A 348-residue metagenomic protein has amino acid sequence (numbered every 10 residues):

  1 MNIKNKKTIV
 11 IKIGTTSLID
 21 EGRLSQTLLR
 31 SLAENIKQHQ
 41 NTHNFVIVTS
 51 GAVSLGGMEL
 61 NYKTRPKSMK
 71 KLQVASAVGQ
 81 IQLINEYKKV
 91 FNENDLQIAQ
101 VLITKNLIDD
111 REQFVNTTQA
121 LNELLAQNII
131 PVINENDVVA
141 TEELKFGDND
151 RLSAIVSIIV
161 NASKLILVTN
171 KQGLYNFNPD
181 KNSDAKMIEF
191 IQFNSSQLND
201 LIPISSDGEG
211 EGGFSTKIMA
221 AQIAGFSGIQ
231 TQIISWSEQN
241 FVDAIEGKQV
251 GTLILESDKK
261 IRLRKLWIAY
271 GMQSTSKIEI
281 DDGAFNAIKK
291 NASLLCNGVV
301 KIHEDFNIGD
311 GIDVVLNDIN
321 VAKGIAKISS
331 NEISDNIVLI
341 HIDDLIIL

Functional and structural regions predicted by a protein language model:
M1-Y62, S68-Q97, V101-L348: C-terminal catalytic "cap/lid" subdomain
